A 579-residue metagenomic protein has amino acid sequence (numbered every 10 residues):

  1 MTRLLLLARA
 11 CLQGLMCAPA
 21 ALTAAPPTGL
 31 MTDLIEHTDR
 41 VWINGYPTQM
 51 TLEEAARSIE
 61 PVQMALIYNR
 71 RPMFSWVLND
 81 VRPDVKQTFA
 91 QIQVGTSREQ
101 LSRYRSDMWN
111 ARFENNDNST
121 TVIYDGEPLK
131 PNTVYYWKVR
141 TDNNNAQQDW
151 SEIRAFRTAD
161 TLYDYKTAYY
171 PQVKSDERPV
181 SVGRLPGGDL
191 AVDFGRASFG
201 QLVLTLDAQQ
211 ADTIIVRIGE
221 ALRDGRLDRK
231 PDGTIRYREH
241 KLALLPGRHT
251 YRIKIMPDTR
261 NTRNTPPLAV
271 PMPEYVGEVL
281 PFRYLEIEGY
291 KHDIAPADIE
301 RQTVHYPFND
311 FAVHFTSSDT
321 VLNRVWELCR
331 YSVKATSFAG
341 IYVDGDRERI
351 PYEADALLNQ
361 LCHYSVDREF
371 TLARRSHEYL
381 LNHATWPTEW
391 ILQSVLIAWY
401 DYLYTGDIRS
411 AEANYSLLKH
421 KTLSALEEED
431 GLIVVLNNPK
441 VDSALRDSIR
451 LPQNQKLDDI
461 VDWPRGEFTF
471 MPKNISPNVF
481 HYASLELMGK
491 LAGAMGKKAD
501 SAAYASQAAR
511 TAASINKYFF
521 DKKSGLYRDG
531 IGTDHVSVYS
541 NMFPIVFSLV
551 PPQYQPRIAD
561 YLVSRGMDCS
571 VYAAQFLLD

Functional and structural regions predicted by a protein language model:
M1-P26: Bacterial Sec-dependent N-terminal signal peptides
A25-V134, K138-A339, D355, T371-L372 (+1 more regions): Extracellular/oxidizing-compartment recognition motifs
E99-Q100, G345-P351: Glycine/proline-enriched, intrinsically flexible loops and inter-domain linkers
R223-L244, I341-D346, L491-G496, F519-G530: N-terminal short leaders/motifs
L268-A269, G340-G345, P464-T469: Flexible glycine/proline-enriched surface loops and loop-helix/loop-strand junctions
F311-S318, D346, C362, M471: Second-shell loop/turn segments in exported
P351-L358, C362-D579: Active-site core of glycosidic bond-cleaving carbohydrate-active enzymes
